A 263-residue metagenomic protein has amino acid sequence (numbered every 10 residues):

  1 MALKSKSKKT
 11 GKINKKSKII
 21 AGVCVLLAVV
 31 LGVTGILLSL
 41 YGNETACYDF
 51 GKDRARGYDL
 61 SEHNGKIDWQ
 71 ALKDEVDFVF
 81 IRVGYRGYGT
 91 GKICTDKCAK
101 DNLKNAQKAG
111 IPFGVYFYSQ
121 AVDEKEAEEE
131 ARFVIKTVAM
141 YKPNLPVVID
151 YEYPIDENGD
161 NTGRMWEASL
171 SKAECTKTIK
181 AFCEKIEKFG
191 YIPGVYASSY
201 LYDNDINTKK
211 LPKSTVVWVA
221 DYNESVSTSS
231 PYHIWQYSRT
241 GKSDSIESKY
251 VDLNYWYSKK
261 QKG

Functional and structural regions predicted by a protein language model:
M1-S17: N-terminal Lys/Arg-rich, disordered targeting/topogenic segments
A2, F50-Q70, D77, L211-G263: Functionally critical loop-and-helix segments that line ligand-binding/catalytic clefts of soluble enzyme domains
I20-S39: Hydrophobic membrane-insertion alpha-helices, especially the h-region of bacterial N-terminal signal peptides
V33-G51: Sec-dependent signal peptide cleavage junction
E44, F50-D77, I81-A181, E187-F189: Substrate-binding cleft of extracellular glycoside hydrolase catalytic domains
F113, I192-G194, V217: Hydrophobic anchor at the start of a short beta-strand that flanks the dinucleotide cofactor-binding loop
I135-I149, Y153-I155, N207-P231: Structural recognition of alpha->loop->beta junctions
I186-N204: Aromatic-lined carbohydrate-recognition surfaces of secreted/lumenal glycan-active proteins
